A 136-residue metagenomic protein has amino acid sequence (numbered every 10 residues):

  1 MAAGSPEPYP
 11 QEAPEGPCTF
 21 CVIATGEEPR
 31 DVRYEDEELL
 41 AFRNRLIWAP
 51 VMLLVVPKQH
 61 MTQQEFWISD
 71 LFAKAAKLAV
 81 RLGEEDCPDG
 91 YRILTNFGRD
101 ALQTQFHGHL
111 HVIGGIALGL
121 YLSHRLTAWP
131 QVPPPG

Functional and structural regions predicted by a protein language model:
M1-G136: HIT superfamily nucleotide-processing domains
